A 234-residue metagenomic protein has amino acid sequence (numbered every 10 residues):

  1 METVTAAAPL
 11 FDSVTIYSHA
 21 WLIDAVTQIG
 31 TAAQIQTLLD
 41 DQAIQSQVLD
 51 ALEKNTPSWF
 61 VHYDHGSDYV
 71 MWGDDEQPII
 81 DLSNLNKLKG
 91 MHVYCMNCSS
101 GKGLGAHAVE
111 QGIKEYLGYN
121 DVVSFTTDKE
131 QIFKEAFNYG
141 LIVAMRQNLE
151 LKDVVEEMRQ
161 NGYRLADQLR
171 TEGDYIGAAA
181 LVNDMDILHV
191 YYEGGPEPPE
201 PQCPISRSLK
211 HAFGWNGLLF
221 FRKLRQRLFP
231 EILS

Functional and structural regions predicted by a protein language model:
M1-E2, A20-A32, L38-L39, E197-S234: Extracellular cell-wall/glycan-interacting regions and their flexible linkers
M1-Y63, C95: A domain-level signal for caspase-like cysteine endopeptidase catalytic cores and their zymogen-processing architecture
L10-T15, Q42-Q45, H65-M71, S99-K102 (+1 more regions): Short acidic, S/G/P-rich loop/turn micro-motifs used as interaction or catalytic elements
I23-T27, V48-D50, P78-L85, G105-V109: Short amphipathic alpha-helical segments and helix-helix/interface helices
N55-W59, L88-H92, Q111-K114: Loop/turn elements at helix/coil->beta-strand transitions in domains of secreted/extracellular proteins
H62-Y63, M91-S99, G118-N120: Short His-Asn-centered micro-motif
G66-K89: A short, glycine/acidic-enriched catalytic loop
G101-G214, R222, E231: Active-site-proximal C-terminal subdomain of hydrolase catalytic domains
